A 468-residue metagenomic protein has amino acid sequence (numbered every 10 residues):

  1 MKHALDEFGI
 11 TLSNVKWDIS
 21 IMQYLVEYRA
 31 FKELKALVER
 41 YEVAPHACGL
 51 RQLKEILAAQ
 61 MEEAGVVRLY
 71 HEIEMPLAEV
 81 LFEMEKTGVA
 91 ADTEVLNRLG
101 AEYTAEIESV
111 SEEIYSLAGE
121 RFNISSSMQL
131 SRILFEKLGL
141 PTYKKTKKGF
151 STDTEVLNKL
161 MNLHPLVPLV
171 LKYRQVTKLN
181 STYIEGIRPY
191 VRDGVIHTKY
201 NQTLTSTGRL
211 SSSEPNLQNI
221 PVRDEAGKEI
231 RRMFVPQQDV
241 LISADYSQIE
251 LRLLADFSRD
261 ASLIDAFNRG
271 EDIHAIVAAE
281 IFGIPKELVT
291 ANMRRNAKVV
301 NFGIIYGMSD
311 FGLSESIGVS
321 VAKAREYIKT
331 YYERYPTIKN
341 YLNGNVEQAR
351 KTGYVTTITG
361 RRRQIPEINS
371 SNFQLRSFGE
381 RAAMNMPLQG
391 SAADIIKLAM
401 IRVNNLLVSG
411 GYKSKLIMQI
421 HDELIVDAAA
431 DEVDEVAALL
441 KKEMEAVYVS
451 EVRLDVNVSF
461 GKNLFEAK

Functional and structural regions predicted by a protein language model:
M1-M61, G100: Conserved DEDDh/DEDDy metal-dependent 3′-5′ exonuclease domain
H3, H46-A226, V235-V240, E250 (+6 more regions): Conserved "right-hand" nucleotidyltransferase catalytic core of DNA-directed polymerases
K16-W17, I124, L241-D245: Short hydrophobic beta-strand that contains or immediately precedes a catalytic carboxylate
M61-I73, L77, I395-I420, L424: Active-site palm subdomain of RNA-directed nucleic acid polymerases
K86, H197-T198, Q202-T205, A279-Y412 (+3 more regions): Conserved catalytic core of nucleic-acid polymerases
E108, E112, S116-P168, E333-R381 (+2 more regions): C-terminal polymerase-core module
I187-R188, R223, I230, L263-N268 (+3 more regions): Short, contiguous acidic/charged loop-to-helix segments that flank catalytic cores in large enzymes
R231-D256, S262-K298: Conserved catalytic alpha/beta cores of large enzymes that bind or transform nucleotide phosphates and polynucleotides
